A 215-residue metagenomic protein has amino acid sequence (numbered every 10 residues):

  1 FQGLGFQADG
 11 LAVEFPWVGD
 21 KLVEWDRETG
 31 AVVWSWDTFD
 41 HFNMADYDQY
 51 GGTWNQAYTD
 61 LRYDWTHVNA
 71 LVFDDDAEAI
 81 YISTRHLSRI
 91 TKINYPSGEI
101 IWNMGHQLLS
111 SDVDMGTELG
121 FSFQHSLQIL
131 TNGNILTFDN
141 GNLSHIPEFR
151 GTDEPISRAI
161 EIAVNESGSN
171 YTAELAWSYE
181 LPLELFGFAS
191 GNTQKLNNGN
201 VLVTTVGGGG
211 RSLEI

Functional and structural regions predicted by a protein language model:
F1-I215: Histidine-/acidic-rich catalytic cores in large beta-rich domains
